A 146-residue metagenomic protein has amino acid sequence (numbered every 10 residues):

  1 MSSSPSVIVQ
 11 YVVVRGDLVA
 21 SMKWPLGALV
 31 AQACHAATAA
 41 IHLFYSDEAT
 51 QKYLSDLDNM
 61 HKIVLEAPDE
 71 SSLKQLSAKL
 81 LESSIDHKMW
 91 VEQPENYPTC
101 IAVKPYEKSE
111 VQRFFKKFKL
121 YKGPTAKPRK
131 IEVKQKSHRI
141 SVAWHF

Functional and structural regions predicted by a protein language model:
M1-F146: Positively charged, small/polar-rich N-terminal and surface patches that mediate targeting and assembly and bind
